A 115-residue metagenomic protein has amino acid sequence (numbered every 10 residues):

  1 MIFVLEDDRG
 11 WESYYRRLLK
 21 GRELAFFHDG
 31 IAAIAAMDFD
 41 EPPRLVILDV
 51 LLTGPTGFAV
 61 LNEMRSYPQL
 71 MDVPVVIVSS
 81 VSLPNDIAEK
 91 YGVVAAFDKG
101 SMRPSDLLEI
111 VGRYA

Functional and structural regions predicted by a protein language model:
L5-D8, S80: Acidic di-acidic motifs
D8-F27: Two-component/phosphorelay signaling modules centered on CheY-like receiver
F26-L45: Acidic, metal-coordinating helix/loop segments flanking the phosphotransfer/catalytic sites of two-component signaling
D29, T56-A59: Acidic catalytic/metal-coordinating carboxylates
D49-V50: Active-site residues of response regulator receiver
T53: The feature encodes the CheY-like receiver
F58-M71: Short amphipathic alpha-helix used as the core "switch/output" element in two-component signaling
A59, V81-E109: Alpha4 helix (beta4-alpha4-beta5 surface) of REC/receiver domains from two-component response regulators
